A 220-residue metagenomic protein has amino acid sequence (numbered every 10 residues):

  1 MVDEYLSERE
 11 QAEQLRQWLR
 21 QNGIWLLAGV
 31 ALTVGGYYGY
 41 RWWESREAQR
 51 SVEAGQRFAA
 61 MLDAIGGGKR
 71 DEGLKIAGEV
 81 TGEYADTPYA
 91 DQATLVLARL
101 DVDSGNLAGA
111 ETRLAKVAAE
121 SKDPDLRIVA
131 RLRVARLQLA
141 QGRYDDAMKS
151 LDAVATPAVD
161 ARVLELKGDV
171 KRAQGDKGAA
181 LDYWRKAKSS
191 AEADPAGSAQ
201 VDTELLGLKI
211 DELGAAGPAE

Functional and structural regions predicted by a protein language model:
M1-G29: N-terminal positive-inside, membrane-proximal cytosolic segments immediately preceding the first
W18-W25, E83-T87, E120, P157: Membrane-interface junctions
N22-S45: Single-pass alpha-helical transmembrane signal-anchor segments
S51, G55-A59, L95, L132 (+2 more regions): TPR/TPR-like alpha-solenoid signature
S51-Q92: Short extracytoplasmic
Y84, R99-E220: Soluble extracytoplasmic domains of inner/organellar membrane proteins
